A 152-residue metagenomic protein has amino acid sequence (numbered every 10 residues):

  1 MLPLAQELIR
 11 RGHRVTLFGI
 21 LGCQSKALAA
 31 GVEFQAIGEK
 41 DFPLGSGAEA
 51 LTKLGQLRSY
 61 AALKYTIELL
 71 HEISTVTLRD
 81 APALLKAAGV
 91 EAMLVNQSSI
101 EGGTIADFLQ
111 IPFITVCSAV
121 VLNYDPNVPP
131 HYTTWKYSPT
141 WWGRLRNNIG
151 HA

Functional and structural regions predicted by a protein language model:
M1-P3, E49, P112: Short, proline-centered helix/strand-breaking motifs
M1-Q35: N-terminal subdomain of nucleotide-sugar transferases
F18-I20, I37-K40, N96, V116-A119: Generic beta-sheet signal
Q24-K26, F42-G47, V121-N127: A short beta-to-alpha transition loop/helix N-cap that caps and shapes the active-site region
G31-I37, Q110-F113: Active-site regions of enzymes building and remodeling cell-envelope glycoconjugates
E33-E91, H151: Phosphate/nucleotide-donor binding subsite
H71-R144: Conserved nucleotide-sugar donor-interacting segment of glycosyltransferase catalytic cores, predominantly GT-B
L145-A152: A conserved mid-domain beta-alpha-beta active-site/ligand-binding segment of alpha/beta enzyme cores
